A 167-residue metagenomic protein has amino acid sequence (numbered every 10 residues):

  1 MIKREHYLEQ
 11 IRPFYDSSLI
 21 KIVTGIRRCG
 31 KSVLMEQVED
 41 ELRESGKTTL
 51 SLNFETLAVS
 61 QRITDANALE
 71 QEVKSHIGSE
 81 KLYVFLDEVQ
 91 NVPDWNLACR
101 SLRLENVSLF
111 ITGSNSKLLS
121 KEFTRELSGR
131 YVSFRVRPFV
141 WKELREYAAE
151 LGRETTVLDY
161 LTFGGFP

Functional and structural regions predicted by a protein language model:
I2-D16: Pre-Walker A adenine-sensing motif
V23: Hydrophobic anchor at the beta1->P-loop junction of P-loop NTPases
I26: P-loop (Walker A) phosphate-binding loop of NTP-binding proteins
K31: Conserved lysine of the Walker
L34, V38: Hydrophobic positions on the alpha1 helix immediately C-terminal to the Walker A/P-loop
L50-L82: Short glycine-rich substrate-engagement loop in P-loop NTPases that contacts/grips substrate
N96-I111, S116-K117, R125: Conserved catalytic/switch belt of AAA+ P-loop NTPases
N115-S116, K121-P167: Interdomain motor-coupling "hinge/lid" segment immediately C-terminal to the ATP-binding subdomain of NTP-driven enzymes
